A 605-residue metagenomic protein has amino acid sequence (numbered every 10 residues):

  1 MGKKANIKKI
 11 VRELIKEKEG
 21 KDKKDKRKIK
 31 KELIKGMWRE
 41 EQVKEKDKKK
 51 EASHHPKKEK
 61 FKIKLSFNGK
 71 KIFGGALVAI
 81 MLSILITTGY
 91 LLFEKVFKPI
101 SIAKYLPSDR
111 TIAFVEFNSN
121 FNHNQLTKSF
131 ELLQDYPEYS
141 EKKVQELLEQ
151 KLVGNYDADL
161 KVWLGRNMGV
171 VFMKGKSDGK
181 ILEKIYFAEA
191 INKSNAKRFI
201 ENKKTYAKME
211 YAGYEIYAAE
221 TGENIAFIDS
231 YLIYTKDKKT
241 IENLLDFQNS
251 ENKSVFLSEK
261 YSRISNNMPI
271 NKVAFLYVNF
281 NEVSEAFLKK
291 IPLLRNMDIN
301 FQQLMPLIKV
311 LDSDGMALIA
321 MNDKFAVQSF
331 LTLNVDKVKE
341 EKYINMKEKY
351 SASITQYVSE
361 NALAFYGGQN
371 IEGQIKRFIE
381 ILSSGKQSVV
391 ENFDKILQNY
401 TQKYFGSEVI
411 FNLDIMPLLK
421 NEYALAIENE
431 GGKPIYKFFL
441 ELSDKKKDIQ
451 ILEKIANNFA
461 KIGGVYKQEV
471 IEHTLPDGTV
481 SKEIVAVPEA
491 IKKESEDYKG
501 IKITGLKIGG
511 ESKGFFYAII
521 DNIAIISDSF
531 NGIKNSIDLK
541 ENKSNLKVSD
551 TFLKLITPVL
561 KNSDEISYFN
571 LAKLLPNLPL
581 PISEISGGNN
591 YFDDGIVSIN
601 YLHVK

Functional and structural regions predicted by a protein language model:
M1-K60: N-terminal targeting leaders characterized by basic, low-complexity, disordered sequences that direct proteins
K62-I216, Y261-V310, A326-I435, K446-P488 (+1 more regions): Structural boundary/hinge residues at secondary-structure and domain interfaces
N122, A226-V255, L318-E348, G373: Hydrophobic, ordered structural segments
N167, E210-A218, D314, D497-L506: Short, hydrophobic/aromatic-rich segments at coil-to-beta transitions
M168-F172, E223-I228, Q302, P306-N322 (+6 more regions): Broad, structure-driven detector of short, well-ordered beta-strand segments within folded domains
A190-N195, K236-T240, L442-K446, S529-G532: Helix N-cap motif at beta-to-alpha junctions
A218-K290, K507-L580: A conserved glycine-rich beta-strand in the N-terminal activation segment of trypsin-fold
Y436-L440: Ordered core of a single globular domain
